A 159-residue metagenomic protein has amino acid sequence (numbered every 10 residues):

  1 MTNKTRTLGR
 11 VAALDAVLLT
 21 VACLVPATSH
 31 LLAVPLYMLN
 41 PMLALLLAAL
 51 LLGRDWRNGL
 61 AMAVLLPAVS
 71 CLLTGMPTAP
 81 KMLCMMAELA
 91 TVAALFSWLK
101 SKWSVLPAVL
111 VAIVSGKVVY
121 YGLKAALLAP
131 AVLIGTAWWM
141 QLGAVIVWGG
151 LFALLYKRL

Functional and structural regions predicted by a protein language model:
T2-L51, N58: Hydrophobic transmembrane alpha-helices
C23-L39, L65-F96, K124-A137: Interfacial aromatic-anchored transmembrane helix boundaries in multi-pass membrane proteins
L24-T28, L52, L65, S115 (+3 more regions): Hydrophobic membrane-targeting signal helices
P35, T78-L83, W98-L159: Membrane-embedded alpha-helical hairpins and interfacial helices in multi-pass inner-membrane proteins
A44-A48, C71, L89-A93, K117-Y121 (+1 more regions): Hydrophobic transmembrane alpha-helices of multi-pass small-molecule transporters
L50-A63, W98-L106: Membrane-helix interface "capping/anchor" motifs
